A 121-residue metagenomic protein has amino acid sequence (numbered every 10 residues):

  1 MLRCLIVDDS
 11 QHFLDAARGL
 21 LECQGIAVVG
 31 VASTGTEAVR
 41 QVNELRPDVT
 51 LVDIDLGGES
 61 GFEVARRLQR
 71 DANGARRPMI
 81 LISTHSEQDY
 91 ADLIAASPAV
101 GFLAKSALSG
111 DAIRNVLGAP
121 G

Functional and structural regions predicted by a protein language model:
V7-D8, A32, T50: Conserved sequence signature across two-component system core domains
Q11-G30: Two-component/phosphorelay signaling modules centered on CheY-like receiver
T34-E37, S60-E63: Acidic catalytic/metal-coordinating carboxylates
N43-L45, Q69-R76, S97: Conserved phosphotransfer cores of two-component systems
L45-L56: Active-site beta3 strand of CheY-like receiver
G57, E87: The feature encodes the CheY-like receiver
G61, I94-G101: As written
